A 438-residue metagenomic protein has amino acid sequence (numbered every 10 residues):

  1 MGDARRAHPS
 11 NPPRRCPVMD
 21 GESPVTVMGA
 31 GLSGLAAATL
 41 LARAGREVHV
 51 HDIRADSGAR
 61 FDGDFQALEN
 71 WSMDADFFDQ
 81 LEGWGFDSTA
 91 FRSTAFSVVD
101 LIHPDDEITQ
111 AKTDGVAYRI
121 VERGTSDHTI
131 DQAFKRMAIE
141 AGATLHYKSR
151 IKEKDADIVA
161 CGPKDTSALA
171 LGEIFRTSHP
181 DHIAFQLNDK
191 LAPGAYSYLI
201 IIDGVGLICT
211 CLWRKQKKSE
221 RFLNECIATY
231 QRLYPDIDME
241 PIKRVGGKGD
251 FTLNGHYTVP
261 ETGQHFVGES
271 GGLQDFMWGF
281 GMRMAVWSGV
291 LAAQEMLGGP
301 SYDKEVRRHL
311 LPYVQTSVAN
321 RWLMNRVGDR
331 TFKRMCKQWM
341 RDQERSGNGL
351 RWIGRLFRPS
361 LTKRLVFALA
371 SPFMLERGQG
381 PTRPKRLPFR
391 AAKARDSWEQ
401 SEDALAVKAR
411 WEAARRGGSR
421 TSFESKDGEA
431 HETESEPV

Functional and structural regions predicted by a protein language model:
M1-V25, R43-A44, I151, A409-V438: Extreme N-terminal leader/targeting segments of oxidoreductases
S23-H49: N-terminal Rossmann-like FAD-binding beta1-loop-alpha1 element of flavoenzymes
A42-D64: Glycine-rich FAD pyrophosphate-binding loop
S57-L101: N-terminal FAD cofactor-binding segment of flavoenzymes
S93-A95, E220-V306: FAD/FMN-dependent oxidoreductases across multiple families
H128, Q132-M239, F251, G255: Predominantly flavin-linked oxidoreductase catalytic cores and closely associated redox partners
Q294-R334: Active-site-proximal substrate-binding core of FAD-dependent oxidoreductases
R330-V438: C-terminal auxiliary extensions adjacent to catalytic cores
